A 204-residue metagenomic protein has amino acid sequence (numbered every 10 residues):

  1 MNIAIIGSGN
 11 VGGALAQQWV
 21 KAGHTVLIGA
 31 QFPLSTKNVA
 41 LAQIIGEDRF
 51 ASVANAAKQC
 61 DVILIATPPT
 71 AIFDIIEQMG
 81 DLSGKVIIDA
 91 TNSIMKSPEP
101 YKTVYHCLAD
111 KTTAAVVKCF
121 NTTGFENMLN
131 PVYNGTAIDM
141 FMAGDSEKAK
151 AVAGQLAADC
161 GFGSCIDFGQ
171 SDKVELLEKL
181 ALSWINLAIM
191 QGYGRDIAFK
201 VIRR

Functional and structural regions predicted by a protein language model:
M1-V39: NAD(P)+-binding Rossmann beta1-loop-alpha1 motif at the extreme N-terminus of oxidoreductases
G23, Q59-D61, T113, F162: Short, well-ordered alpha-helix to beta-strand connector turns
K37-E47: Short, conserved SAM-binding/catalytic segment of Class I S-adenosyl-L-methionine-dependent methyltransferases
I45-D81, V86, A90-S93: Rossmann-like NAD(P)-binding element
Q78-G84, K111-T112, N134-G135: Short, conserved loop/helix-junction motifs that constitute active-site signature segments in enzyme catalytic cores
T91-N134: Rossmann-fold NAD(P)-binding glycine/threonine-rich loop
D139-R204: Active-site-lining helix/loop region of Rossmann-like oxidoreductase modules
